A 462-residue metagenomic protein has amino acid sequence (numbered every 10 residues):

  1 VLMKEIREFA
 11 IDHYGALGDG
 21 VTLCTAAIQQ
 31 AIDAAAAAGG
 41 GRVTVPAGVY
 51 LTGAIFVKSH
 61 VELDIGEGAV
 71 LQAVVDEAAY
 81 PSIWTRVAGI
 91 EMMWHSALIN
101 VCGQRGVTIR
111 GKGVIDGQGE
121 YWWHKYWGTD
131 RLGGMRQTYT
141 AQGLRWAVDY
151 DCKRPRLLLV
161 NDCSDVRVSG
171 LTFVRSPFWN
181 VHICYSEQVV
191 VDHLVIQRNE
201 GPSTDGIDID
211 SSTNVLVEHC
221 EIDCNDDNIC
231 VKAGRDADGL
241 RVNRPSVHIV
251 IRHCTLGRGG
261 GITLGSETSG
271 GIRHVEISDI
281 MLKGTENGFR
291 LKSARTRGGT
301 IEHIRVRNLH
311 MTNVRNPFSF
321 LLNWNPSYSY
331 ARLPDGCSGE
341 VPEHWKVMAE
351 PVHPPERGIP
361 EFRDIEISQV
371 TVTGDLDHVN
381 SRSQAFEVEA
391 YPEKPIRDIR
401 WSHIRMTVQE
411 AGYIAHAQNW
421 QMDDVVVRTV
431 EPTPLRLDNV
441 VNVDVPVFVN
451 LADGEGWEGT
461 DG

Functional and structural regions predicted by a protein language model:
V1-G462: Extracellular/periplasmic carbohydrate-active domains that bind, remodel, or depolymerize complex polysaccharides
